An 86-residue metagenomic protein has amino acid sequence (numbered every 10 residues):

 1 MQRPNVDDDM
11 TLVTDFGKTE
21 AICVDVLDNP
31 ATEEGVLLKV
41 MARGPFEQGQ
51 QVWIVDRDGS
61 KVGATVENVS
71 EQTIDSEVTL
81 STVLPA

Functional and structural regions predicted by a protein language model:
M1, P85-A86: Short intrinsically disordered terminal tails
M1-I22: N-terminal helix initiation/capping motif
N5-T11, M41-V55: Short coil-to-beta transition motif at edge beta-strands of beta-rich domains
V13-E20, I54-G63: Short coil-to-beta-strand transition motifs
K18-G35: Short, basic/aromatic beta-hairpin or loop at an interaction surface
A21-D25, V62-S70: Short beta-strand-centered aromatic/proline hotspots
A31-K39, S70-P85: Short, solvent-exposed secondary-structure boundary/capping segments
Q51-W53, A64-V66, L80-T82: Detector for the mature cores of small, proteolytically processed and post-translationally modified peptide effectors
